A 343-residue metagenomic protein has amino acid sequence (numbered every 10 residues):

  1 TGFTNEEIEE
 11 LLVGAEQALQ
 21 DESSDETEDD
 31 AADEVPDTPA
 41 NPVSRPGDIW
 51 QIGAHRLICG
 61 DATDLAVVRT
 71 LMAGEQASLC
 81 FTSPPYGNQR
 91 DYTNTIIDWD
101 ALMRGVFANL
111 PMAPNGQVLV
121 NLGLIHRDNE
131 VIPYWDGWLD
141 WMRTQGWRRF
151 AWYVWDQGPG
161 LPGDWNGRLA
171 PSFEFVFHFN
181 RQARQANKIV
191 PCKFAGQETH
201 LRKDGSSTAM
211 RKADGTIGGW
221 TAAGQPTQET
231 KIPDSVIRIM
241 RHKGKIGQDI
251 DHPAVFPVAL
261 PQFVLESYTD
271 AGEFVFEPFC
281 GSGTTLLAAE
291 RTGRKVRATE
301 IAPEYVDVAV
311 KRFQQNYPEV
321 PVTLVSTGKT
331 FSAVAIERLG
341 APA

Functional and structural regions predicted by a protein language model:
T1-D307: Core catalytic lobe of class I
P46-L71, V310-A343: S-adenosyl-L-methionine
